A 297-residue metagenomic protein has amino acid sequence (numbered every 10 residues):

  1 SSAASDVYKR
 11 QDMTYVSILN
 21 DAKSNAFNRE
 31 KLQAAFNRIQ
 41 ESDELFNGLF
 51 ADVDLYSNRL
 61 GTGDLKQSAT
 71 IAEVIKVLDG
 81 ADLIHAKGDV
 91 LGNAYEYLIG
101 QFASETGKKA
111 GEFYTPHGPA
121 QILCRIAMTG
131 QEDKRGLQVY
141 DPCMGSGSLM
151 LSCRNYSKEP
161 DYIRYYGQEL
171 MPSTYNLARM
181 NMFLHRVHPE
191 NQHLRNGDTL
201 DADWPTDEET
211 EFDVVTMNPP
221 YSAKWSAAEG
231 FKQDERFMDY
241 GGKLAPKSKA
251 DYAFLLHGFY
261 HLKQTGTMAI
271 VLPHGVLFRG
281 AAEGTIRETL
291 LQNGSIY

Functional and structural regions predicted by a protein language model:
S1-Q131, E190-T199: Non-catalytic, mostly N-terminal accessory regions of nucleic-acid modification and defense proteins
A69, K109-E112, G167, K243-K247: Alpha-helix N-cap/helix-initiation motif
A81, T265, N293-G294: Structured helix-beta-strand junction loops
F102-S104, D234-D239: Gly-rich Lys/Arg/Thr-decorated short loops/hinges at beta-loop-alpha junctions or inter-strand turns that position
K109-M217, S222-F231, M238, A253 (+2 more regions): Conserved S-adenosyl-L-methionine
F237-H261: Glycine-rich S-adenosyl-L-methionine
L262-M268: Short glycine-dipeptide loop
